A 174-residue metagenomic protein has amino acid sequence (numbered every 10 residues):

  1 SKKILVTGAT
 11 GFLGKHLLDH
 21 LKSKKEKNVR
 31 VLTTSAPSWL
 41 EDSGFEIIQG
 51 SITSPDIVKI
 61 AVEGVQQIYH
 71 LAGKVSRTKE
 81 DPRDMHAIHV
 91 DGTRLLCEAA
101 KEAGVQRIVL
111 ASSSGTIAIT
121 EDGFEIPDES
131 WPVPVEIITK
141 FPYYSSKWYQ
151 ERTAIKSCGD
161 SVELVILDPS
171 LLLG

Functional and structural regions predicted by a protein language model:
K2-K24: N-terminal Rossmann NAD(P)H-binding glycine-rich loop of SDR-like oxidoreductase domains
F12-K15, V90, W148: Residues forming the Rossmann-fold NAD(P)(H) cofactor-binding site
E26-S35: Conserved glycine-rich Rossmann-like NAD(P)H-binding loop of the short-chain dehydrogenase/reductase
P37-E41, F45-D91, A99, A103 (+1 more regions): NAD(P)H-binding glycine-rich loop region in Rossmannoid oxidoreductase-like domains and their noncatalytic homologs
S54, D91-L95, R107, Y149-Q150: Conserved cofactor-binding/catalytic machinery of classical short-chain dehydrogenase/reductase
R94-Y143, V165: Conserved Rossmann-fold NAD(P)-dependent oxidoreductase catalytic core, especially the SDR/UDP-sugar
I117-A118, V162-G174: Flexible, glycine-rich beta-alpha linker
I138-D168: Active-site Tyr-X1-5-Lys
